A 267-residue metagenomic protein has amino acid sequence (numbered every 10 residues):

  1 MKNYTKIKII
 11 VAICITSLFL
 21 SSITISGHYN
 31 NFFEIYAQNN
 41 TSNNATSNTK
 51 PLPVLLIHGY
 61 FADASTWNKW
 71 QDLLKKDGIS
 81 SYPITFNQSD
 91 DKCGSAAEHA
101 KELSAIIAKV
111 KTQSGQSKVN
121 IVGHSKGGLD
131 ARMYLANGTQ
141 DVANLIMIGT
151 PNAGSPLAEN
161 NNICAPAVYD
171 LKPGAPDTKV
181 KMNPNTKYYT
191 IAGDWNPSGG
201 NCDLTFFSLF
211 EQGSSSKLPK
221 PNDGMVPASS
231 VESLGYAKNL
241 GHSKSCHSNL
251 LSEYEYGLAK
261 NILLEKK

Functional and structural regions predicted by a protein language model:
M1-A37: Secretory targeting signatures
F32, A37-K267: Lipid deacylating catalytic domains
